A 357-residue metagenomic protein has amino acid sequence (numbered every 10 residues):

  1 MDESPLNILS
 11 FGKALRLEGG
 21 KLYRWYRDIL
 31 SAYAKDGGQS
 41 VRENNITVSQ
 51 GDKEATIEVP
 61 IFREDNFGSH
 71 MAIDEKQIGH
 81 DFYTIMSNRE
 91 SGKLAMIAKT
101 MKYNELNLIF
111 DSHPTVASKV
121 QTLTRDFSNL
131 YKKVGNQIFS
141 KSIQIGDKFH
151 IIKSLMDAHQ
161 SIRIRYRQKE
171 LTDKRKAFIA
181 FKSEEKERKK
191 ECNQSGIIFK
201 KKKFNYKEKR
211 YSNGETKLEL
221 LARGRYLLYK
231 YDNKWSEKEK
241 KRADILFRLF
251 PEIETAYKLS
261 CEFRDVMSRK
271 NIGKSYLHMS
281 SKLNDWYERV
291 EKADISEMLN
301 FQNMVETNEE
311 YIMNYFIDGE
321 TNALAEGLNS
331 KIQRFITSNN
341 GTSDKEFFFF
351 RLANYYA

Functional and structural regions predicted by a protein language model:
M1-L6, S268: Short, amphipathic alpha-helical "recognition" segments used to contact nucleic acids or chromatin
N7, E18-L22: Short coil turns linking two alpha-helices in DNA-binding domains
S10-L15: Short alpha-helical "recognition helix" segments of helix-turn-helix
Y23-R24, D28-V134: RNase H-like nuclease fold core
S69, I143-I145, T321: Residue-level marker of motif borders
G79-D81, E90, K99, T115-S140 (+2 more regions): Acidic/histidine-rich catalytic cores and adjacent linkers of DNA breakage/strand-transfer/modification proteins
S140-Q160: Inter-helix linker motif
H159-F178: Conserved phosphate-handling catalytic cores of large alpha/beta enzymes
